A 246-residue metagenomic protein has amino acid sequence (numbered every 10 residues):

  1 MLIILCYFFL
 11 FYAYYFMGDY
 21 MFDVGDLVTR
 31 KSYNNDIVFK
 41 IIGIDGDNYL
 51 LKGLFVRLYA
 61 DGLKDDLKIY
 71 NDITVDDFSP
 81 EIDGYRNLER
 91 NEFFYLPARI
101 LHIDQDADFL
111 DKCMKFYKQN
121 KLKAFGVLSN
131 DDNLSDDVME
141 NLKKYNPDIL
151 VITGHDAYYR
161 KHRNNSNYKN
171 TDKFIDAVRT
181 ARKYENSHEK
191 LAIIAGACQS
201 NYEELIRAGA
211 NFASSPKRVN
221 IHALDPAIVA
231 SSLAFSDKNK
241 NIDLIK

Functional and structural regions predicted by a protein language model:
Y20-Y33: Short coil-to-beta transition motif at edge beta-strands of beta-rich domains
N35-D45: Short beta-strand-centered aromatic/proline hotspots
D47-F55: Short, solvent-exposed secondary-structure boundary/capping segments
F55-F94: Intrinsically disordered, low-complexity, charged/polar segments
S129-D132, P216-P226: Short, acidic/turn-prone active-site loops that include or flank metal/cofactor- and phosphate-binding residues
L142-H155, A210: Proline-aspartate-enriched helix->loop->beta-strand connector
A177-I221: Catalytic cores of nucleophile-dependent amide-cleaving enzymes
N220-K246: C-terminal functional extensions of proteins
